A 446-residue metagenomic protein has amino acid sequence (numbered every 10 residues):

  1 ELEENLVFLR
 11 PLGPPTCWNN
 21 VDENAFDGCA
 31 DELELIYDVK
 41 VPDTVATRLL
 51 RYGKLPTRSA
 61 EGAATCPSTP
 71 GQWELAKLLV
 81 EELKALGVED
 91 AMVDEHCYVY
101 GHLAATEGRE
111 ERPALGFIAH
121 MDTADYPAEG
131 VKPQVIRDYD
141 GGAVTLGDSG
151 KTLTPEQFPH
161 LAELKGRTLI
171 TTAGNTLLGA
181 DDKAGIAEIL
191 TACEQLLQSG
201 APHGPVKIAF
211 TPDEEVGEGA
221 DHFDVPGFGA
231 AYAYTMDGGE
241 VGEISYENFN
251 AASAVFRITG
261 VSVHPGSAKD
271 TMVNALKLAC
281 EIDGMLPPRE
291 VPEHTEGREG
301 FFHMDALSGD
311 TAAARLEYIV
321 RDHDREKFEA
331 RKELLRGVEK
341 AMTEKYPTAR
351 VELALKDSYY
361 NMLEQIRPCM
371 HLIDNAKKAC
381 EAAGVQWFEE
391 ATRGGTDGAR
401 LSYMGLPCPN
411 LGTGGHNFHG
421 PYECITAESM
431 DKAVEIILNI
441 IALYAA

Functional and structural regions predicted by a protein language model:
L2-P14: Extreme N-terminal basic, low-complexity initiation segments that serve as generic localization/processing leaders
C29, L33, A275-A446: Metal-dependent amide/peptide-bond hydrolase catalytic core, centered on the "pita-bread" metallohydrolase fold
L35-I36, P42-P70, T171, Y359 (+1 more regions): N-terminal capping segment at the start of a domain
A64-R112, G116-I118, D122: A non-catalytic alpha/beta surface segment that caps or lines the substrate-entry region of metallo-dependent hydrolase
R109-H203, F210, A230, K432: Active-site metal-coordination/substrate-binding segment of hydrolases, especially metallo-dependent peptidases
L153, L161, R167-A180, D213-K340 (+2 more regions): Midchain, well-structured core segments that form catalytic/ion-binding scaffolds
E194-K207, P288-T295, A446: Phosphate-handling active-site elements
